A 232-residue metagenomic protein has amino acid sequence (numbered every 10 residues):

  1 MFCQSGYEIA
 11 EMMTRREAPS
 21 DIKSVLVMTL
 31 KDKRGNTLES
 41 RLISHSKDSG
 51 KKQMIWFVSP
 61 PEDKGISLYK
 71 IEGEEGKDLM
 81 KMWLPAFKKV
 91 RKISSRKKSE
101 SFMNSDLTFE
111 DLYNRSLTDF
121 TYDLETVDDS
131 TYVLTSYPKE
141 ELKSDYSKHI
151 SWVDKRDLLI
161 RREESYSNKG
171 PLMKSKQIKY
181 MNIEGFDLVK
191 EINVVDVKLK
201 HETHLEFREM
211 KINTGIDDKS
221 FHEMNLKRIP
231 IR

Functional and structural regions predicted by a protein language model:
Q4-D21, V27-T29, N36-L38, E72-S147 (+2 more regions): Flexible, processing/modification-adjacent segments and terminal tails in exported/periplasmic/extracellular proteins
M13, L42-K47, Q177-I183: Extended lipid/amphipathic-ligand handling interfaces
S24-D63, L158: N-terminal, post-signal-peptide region of Sec/Tat-exported proteins
V27-K33, V58-P60, W83-P85, Y137-K139 (+2 more regions): A generic structural motif
K33-N36, P61-S67, K89-R91, E141-D145 (+2 more regions): Short, surface-exposed beta-strand/loop "edge" segments at domain boundaries and coil↔beta transitions
H45-F87, K92: Mid-chain, structured segments of secreted extracytoplasmic proteins
E100-R115, D129-H222: Gly/Pro-enriched, hydrophobic low-complexity segments that function as extracytoplasmic propeptides/linkers
